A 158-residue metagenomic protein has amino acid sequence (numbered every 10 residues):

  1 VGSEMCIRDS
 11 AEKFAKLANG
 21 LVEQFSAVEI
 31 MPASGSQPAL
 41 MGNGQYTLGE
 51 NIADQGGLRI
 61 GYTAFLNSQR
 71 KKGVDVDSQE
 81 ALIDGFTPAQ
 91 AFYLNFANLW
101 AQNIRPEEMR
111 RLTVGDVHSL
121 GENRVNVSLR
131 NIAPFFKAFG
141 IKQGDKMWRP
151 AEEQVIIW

Functional and structural regions predicted by a protein language model:
S3-W158: Zinc-dependent metallohydrolase catalytic domains
